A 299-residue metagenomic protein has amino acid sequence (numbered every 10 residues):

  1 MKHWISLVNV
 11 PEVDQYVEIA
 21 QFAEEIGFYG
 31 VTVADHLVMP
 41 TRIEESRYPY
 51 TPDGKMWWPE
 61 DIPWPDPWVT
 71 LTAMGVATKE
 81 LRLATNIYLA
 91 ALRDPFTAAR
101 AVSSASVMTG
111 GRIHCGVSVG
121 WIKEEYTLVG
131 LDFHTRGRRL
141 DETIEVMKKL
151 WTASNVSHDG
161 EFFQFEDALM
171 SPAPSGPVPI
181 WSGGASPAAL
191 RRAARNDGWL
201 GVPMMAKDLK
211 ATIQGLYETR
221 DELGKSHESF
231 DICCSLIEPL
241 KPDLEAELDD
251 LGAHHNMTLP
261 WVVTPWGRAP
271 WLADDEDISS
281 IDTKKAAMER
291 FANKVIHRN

Functional and structural regions predicted by a protein language model:
M1-N299: Active-site-adjacent structural elements that line small-molecule/cofactor binding pockets in enzymes
